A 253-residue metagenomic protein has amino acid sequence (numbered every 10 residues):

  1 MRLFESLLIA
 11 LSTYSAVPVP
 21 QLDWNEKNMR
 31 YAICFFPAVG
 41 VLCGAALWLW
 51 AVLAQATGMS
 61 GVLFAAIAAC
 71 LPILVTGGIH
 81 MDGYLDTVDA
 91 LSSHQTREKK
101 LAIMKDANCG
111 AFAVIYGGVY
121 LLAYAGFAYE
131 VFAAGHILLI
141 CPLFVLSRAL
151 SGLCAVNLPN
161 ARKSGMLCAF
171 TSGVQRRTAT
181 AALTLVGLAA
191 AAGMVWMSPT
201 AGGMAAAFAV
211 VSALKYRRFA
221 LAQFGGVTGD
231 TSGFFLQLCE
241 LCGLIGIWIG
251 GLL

Functional and structural regions predicted by a protein language model:
M1-G77, Q95-L101, D106-L253: Hydrophobic alpha-helical transmembrane segments
D89: Catalytic acidic motif of RecA-like/P-loop NTPases
